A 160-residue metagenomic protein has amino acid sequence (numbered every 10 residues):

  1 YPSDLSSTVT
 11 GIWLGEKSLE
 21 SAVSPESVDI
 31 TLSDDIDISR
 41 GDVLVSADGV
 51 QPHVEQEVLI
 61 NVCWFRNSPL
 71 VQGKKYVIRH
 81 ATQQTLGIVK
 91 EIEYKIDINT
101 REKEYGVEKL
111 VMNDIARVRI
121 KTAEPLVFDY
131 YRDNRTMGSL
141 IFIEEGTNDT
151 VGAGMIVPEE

Functional and structural regions predicted by a protein language model:
Y1-E160: C-terminal effector/interaction modules appended to NTPase cores
